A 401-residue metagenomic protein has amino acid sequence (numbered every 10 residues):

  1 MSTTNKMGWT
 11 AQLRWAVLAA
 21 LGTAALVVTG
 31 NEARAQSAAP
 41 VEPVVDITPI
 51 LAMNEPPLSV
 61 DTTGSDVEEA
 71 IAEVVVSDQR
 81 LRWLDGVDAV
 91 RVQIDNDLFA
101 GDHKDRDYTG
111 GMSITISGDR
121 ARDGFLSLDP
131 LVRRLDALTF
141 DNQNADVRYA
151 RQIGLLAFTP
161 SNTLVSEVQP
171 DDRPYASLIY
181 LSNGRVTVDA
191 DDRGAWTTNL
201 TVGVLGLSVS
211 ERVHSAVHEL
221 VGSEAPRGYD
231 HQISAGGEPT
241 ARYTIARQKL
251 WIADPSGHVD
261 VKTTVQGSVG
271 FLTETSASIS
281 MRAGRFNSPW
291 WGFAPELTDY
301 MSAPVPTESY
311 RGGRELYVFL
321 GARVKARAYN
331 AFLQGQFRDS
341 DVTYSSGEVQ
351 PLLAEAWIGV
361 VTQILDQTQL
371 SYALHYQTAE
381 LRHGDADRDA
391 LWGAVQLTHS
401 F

Functional and structural regions predicted by a protein language model:
A33-A89, S117-R120: N-terminal periplasmic/intermembrane-space "pro-region" immediately following the signal or transit peptide
A89, S161-T163, S280, R285-F401: Outer membrane beta-barrel transmembrane domains
V90-N96, Y149-A157, L200-G206, I245 (+5 more regions): Transmembrane beta-barrel strands of outer-membrane/channel proteins
A100, S166-D171, A225-Q232, T264 (+2 more regions): Extracellular loop and loop/strand-boundary signature of outer-membrane beta-barrel proteins
R106-M112, Y175-I179, W196, A235-A241 (+6 more regions): Residues that define the transmembrane beta-barrel architecture of outer-membrane proteins
I116-G118, L155, R185-T187, V204 (+5 more regions): Residue-level signature of outer-membrane beta-barrel architecture
A121-F125, D191, W251-A253, N287-P289 (+1 more regions): Repeated loop/turn-to-beta-strand initiation elements of outer-membrane beta-barrel proteins
R133-E211: Long, hydrophobic/aromatic-enriched structural stretches that serve as scaffold segments
